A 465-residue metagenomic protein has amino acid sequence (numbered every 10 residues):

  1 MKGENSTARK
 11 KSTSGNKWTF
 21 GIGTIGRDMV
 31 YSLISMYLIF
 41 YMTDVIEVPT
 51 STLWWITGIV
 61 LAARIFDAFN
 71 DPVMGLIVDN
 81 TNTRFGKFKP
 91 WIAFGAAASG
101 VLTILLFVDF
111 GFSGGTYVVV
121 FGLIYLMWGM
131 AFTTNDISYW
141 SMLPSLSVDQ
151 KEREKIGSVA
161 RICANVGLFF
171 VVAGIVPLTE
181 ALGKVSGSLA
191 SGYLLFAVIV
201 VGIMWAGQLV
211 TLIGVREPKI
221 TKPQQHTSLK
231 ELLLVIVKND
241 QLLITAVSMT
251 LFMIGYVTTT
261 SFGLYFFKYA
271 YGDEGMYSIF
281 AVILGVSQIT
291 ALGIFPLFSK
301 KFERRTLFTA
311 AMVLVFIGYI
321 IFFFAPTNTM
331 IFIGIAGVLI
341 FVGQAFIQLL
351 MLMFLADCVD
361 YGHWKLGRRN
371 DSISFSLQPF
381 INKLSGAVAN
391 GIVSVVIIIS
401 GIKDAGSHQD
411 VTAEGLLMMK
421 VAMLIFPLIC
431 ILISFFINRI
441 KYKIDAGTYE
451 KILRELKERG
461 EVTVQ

Functional and structural regions predicted by a protein language model:
K2-Q465: Membrane-embedded alpha-helical bundles of multi-pass transporters/translocases, especially carrier/permease families
